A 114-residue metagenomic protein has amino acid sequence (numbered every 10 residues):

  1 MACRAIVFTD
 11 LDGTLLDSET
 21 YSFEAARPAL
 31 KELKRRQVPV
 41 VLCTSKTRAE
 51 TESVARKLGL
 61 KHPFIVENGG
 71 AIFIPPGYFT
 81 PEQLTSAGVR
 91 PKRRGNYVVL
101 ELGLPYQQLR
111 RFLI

Functional and structural regions predicted by a protein language model:
M1-R4, G59: Short, small/polar residue-rich loop motifs at catalytic or cofactor-binding pockets
R4-T20: Asp-based phosphoryl-transfer active-site loop
F23-E24: A short acidic/small-residue loop/turn micro-motif
R27-I114: Active-site phosphate-binding/coordination module
